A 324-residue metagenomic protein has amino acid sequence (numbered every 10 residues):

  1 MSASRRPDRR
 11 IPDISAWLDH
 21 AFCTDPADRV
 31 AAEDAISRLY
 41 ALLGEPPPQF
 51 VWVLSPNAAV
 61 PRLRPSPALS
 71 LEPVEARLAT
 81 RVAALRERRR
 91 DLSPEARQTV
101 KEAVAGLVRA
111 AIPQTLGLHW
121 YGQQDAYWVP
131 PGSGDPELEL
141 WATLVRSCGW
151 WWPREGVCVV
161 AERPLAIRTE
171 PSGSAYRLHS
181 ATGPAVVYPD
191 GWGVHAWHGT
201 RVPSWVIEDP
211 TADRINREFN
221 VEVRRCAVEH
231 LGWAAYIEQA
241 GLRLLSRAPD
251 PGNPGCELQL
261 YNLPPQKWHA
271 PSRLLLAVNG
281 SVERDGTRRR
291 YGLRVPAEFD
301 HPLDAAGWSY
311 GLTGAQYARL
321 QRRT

Functional and structural regions predicted by a protein language model:
M1-T324: Short, glycine-biased loop/turn motifs at secondary-structure junctions and in low-complexity Ser/Thr/Pro-rich termini
